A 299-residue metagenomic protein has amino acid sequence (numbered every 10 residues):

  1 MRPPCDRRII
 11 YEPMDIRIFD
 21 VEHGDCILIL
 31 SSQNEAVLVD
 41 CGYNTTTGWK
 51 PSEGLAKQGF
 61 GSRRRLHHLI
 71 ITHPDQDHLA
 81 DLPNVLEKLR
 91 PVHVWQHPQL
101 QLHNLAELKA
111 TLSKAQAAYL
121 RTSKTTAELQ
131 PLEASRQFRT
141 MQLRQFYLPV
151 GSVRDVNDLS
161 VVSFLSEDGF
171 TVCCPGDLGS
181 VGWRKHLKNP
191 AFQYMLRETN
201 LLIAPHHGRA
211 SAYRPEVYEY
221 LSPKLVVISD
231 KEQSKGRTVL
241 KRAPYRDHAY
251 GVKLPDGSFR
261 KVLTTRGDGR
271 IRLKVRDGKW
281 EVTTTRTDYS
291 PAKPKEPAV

Functional and structural regions predicted by a protein language model:
M1-R64, S123-L201, G267-V299: Core dinuclear metal-dependent hydrolase active-site scaffold
V21, D40-N44, P74, Q99 (+3 more regions): Active-site metal-binding loops of divalent metal-dependent hydrolases
C26, H78-L82, G182-R184, S211-R214: Short, well-ordered alpha-helical microsegments
S32-V37, T45-Q96, A191-R209, S222-V227: Active-site metal-binding motif and surrounding structural segment of the metallo-beta-lactamase
I70-P74, H78, Q96-L100, E107 (+1 more regions): Divalent cation-coordinating acidic motifs and surrounding scaffolds that mediate Ca2+/Mg2+/Mn2+/Zn2+-dependent binding
D77, H103-L108, L112-T122, G176 (+2 more regions): Internal alpha/beta domain cores that form substrate/cofactor-binding pockets in large enzymes and binding proteins
P83-L86, K109, Q116, Q145: Short, well-ordered alpha-helical packing segments
V94, P98-L102, S234, Y289-V299: Short, surface-exposed, charge-dense and proline/glycine-enriched linear segments
